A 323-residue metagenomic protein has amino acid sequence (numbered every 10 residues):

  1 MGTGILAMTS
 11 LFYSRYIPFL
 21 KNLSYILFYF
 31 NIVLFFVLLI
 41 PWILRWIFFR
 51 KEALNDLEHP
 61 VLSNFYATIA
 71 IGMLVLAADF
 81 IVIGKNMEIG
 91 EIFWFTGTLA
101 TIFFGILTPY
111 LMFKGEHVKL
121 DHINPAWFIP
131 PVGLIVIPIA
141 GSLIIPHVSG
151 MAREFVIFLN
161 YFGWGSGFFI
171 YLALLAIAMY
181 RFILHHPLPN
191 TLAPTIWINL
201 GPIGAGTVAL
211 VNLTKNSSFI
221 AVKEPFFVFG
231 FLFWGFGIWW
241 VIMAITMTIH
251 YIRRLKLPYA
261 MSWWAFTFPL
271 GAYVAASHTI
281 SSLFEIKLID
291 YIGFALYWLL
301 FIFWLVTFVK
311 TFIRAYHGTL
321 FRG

Functional and structural regions predicted by a protein language model:
M1-L11, S24, F28, R50-A77 (+9 more regions): Juxtamembrane helix-loop boundaries in multi-pass membrane proteins
I17-P18, G150-I157, N216-F226, Y251-L255 (+1 more regions): Extracellular/periplasmic helix-loop-helix junctions in multi-pass membrane proteins
Y29-W46, A100-Y110: Central hydrophobic cores of alpha-helical transmembrane segments in multi-pass inner-membrane proteins across all
A78-F113: A generic, well-ordered mixed alpha/beta core segment in the N-terminal half of proteins
T96, P131-M243: Generic multipass alpha-helical transmembrane bundles of integral membrane proteins
P225-S282, D290: Extended, compositionally biased non-globular segments
F233-F236, D290-V306: Small-residue-rich transmembrane alpha-helices that serve as helix-helix interface/gating elements in multipass
